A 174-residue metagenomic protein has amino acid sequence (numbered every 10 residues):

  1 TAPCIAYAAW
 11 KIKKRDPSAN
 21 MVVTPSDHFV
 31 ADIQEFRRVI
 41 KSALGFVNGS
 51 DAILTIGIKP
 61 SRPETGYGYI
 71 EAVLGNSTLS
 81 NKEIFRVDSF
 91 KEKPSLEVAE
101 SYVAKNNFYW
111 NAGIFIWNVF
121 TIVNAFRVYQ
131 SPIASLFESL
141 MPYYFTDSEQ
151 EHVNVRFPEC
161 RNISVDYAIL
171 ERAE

Functional and structural regions predicted by a protein language model:
T1-N76, N124-Y129: Conserved beta-loop-beta/alpha segment of the NTase-like Rossmann-fold superfamily that binds/positions NTPs
E71-E174: Catalytic core of tubulin tyrosine ligase-like
